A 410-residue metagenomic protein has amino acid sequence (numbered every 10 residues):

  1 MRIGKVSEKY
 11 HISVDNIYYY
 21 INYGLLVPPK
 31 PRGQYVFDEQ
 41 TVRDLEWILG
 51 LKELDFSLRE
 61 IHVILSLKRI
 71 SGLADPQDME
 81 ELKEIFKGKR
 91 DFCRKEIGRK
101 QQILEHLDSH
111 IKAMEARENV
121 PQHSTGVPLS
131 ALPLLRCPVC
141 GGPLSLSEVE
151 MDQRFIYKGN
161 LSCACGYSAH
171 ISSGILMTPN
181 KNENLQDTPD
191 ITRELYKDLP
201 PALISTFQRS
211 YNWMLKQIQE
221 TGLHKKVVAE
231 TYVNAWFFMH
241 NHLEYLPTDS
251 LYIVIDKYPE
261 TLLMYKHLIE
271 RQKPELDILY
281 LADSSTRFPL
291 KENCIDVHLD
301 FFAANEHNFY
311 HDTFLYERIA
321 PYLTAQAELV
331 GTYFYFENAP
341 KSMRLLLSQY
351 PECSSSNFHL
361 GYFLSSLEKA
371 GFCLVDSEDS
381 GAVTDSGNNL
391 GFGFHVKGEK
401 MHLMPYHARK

Functional and structural regions predicted by a protein language model:
M1-L58: Basic helix-turn-helix/winged-helix DNA-binding cores and closely related short helical interaction motifs
Q40-R117: Arg/Lys-rich, alpha-helical DNA-contact motif
D152, I175-H224: Class I SAM-dependent methyltransferase Rossmann-like catalytic core, especially the SAM/SAH-binding loop
H224-R287: Class I SAM-dependent methyltransferase SAM/SAH-binding core
E306-I319: A short, conserved alpha-helix within the catalytic core of class I
A325-F334: Conserved beta-strand signature within the Rossmann-like core of class I S-adenosyl-L-methionine
Y333-S354: Short, glycine-/aromatic-enriched active-site segment of Class I SAM-dependent methyltransferases
S354-S377: Short alpha-helix
